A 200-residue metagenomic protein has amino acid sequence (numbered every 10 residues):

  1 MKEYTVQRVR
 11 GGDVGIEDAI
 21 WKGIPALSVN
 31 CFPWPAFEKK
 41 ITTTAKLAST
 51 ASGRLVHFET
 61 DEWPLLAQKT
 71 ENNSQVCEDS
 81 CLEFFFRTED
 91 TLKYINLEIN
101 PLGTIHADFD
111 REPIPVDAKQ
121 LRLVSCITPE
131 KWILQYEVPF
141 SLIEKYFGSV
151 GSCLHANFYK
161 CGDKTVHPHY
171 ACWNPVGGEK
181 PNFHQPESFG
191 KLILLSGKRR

Functional and structural regions predicted by a protein language model:
M1-R200: Structural preference for beta-rich elements and adjacent junctions enriched in aromatics
